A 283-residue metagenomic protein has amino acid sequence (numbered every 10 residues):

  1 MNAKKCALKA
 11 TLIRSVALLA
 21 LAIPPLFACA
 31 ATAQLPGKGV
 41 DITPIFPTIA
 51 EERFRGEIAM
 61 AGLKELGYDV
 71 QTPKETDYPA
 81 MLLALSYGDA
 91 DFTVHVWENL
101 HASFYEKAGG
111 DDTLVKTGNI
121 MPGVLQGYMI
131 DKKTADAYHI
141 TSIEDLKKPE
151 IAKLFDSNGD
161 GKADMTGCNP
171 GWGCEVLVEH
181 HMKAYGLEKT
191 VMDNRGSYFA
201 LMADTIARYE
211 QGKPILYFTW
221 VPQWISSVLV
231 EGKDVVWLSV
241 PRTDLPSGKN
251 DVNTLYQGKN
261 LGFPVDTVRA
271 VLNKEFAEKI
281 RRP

Functional and structural regions predicted by a protein language model:
R14-F27: Bacterial N-terminal signal peptides
G37-E51, Y68-K74, K162-T166: Short, well-ordered beta-strand elements
I49-A50, Y68-L83, M192-D204: Short helix-initiation/N-cap motifs at beta->coil->alpha
A50-D69, H180-K183: Short, polar/charged alpha-helical segment
G56, P73-D112, D204-R208, W224-V230: Pocket-flanking alpha-helical
A90-V94, N169-D244: Ligand-binding pocket segment of bilobal, Venus flytrap-like solute-binding proteins
T113-G167: A conserved helix-loop-strand patch within extracytoplasmic ligand-binding domains of the periplasmic binding
S226-P283: C-terminal lobe and pocket-closing loops of periplasmic/extracytoplasmic Venus-flytrap solute-binding proteins
